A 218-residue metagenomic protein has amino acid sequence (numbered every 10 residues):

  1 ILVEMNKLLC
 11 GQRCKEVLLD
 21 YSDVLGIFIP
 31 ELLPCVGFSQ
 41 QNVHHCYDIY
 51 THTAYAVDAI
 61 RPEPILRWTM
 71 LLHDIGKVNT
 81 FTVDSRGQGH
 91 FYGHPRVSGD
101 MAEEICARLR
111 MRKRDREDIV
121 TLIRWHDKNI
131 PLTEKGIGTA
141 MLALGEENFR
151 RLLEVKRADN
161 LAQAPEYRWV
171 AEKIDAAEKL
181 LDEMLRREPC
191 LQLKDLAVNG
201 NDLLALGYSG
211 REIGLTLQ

Functional and structural regions predicted by a protein language model:
I1-L71, I75-G93, V97-M111, L204 (+2 more regions): Glycine- and charge-enriched loop/helix tracts that form the active or gating conduit in phosphate/cation-handling
C10, C14, P95, R112-K113 (+4 more regions): Histidine-centered, transition-metal-coordinating active-site segments
C10, G26, T80, K128 (+2 more regions): Non-catalytic alpha-helical coupling and interface elements of nucleotide-dependent molecular machines and regulators
L18-L19, E103, V120, L152 (+1 more regions): Short glycine-/small-residue-rich flexible loop motifs, especially phosphate/cofactor-binding loops
D23, C35-F38, D74, D118-H126 (+3 more regions): A glycine-rich phosphate-binding loop feature that marks nucleotide/adenosyl-phosphate handling sites
Q40-D58, M111-R168: Histidine/acidic-rich helix-loop-helix segments that form or flank divalent-metal centers in metalloenzyme catalytic
E63-L66, L71-V78, I137-L185: Alpha-helical scaffolding flanking metal-ion-dependent phosphate/phosphodiester catalytic sites
E104-R108, L161-Q218: Charged substrate- and nucleic-acid-binding regions of tRNA-handling and nucleotidyl-transfer enzymes, centered on
